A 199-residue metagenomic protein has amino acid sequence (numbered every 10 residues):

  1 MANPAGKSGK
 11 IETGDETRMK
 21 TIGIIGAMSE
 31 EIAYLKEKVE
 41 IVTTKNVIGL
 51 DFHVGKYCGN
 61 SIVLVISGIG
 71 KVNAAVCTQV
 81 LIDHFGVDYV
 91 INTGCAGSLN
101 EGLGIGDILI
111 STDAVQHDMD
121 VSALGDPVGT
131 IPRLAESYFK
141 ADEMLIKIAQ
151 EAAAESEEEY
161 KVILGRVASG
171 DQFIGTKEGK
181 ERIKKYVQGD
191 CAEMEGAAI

Functional and structural regions predicted by a protein language model:
N3-K10, D15: Short, positively charged and aromatic/hydrophobic N-terminal segments
M19-Q79: N-terminal short beta-loop-beta anion/metal-coordinating cradle
E31, E37-T43, D83-H84, G104-V115: A glycine- and small-aliphatic-rich helix-loop capping segment at beta-alpha/alpha-beta transitions that lines
L99-V187: Mid-sequence, gly/pro-rich, charge-dense loop/helix-turn segments that line enzyme active sites
E193-I199: Short glycine-rich, acidic/polar surface loops and turns
